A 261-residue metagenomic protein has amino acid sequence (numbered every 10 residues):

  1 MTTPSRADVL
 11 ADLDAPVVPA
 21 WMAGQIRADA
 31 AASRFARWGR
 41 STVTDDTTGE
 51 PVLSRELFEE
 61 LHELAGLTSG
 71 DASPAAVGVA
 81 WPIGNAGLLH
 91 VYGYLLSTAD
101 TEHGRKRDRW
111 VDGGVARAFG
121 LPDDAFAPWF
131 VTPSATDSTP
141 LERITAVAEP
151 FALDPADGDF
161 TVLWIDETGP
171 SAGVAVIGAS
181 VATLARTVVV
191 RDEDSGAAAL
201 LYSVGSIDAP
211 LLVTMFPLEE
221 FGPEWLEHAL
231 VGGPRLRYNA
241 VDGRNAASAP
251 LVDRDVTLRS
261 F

Functional and structural regions predicted by a protein language model:
M1-A36, F261: Intrinsically disordered, low-structural-confidence terminal and linker regions
P16, M22, D29-A31, F35-L53 (+1 more regions): Long, non-catalytic terminal segments
T44-A247, D255-R259: Functional cores of ribonucleases/endoribonucleases
